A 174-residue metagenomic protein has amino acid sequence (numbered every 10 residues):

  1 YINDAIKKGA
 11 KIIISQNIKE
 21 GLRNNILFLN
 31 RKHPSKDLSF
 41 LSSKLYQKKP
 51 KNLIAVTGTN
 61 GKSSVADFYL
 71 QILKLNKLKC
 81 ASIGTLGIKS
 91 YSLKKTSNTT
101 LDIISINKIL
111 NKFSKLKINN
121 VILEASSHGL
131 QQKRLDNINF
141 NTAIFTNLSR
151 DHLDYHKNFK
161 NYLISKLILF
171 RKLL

Functional and structural regions predicted by a protein language model:
Y1-F40: N-terminal leader/targeting and accessory segments in enzymes
K36-L174: Phosphate-binding loop of NTP-binding sites
